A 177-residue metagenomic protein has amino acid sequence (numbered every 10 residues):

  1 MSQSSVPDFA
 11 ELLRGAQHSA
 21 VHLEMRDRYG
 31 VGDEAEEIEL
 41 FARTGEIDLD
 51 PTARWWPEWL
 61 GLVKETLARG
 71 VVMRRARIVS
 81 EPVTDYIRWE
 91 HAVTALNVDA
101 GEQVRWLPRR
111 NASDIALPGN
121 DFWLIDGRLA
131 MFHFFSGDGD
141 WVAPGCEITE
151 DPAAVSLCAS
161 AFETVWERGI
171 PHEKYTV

Functional and structural regions predicted by a protein language model:
M1-V177: PLD/PLD-like phosphodiesterase catalytic module centered on the HKD motif
